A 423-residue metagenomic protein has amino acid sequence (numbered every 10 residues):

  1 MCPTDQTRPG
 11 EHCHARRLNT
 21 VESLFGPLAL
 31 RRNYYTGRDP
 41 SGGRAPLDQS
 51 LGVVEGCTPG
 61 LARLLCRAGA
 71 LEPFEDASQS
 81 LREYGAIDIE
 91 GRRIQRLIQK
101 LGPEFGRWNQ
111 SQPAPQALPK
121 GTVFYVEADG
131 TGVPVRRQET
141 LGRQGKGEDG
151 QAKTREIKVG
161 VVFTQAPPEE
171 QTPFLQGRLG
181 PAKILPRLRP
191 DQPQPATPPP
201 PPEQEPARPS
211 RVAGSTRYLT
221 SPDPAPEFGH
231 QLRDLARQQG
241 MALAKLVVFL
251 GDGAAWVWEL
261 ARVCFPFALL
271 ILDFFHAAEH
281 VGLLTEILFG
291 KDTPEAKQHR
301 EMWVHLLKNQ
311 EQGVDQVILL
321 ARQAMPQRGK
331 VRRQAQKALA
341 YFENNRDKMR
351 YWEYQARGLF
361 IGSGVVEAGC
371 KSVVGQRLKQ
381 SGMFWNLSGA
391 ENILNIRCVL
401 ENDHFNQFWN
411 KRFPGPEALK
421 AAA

Functional and structural regions predicted by a protein language model:
M1-G56: Basic, low-complexity segments
R32-A423: Catalytic center-proximal scaffold of phosphoryl-transfer enzymes
